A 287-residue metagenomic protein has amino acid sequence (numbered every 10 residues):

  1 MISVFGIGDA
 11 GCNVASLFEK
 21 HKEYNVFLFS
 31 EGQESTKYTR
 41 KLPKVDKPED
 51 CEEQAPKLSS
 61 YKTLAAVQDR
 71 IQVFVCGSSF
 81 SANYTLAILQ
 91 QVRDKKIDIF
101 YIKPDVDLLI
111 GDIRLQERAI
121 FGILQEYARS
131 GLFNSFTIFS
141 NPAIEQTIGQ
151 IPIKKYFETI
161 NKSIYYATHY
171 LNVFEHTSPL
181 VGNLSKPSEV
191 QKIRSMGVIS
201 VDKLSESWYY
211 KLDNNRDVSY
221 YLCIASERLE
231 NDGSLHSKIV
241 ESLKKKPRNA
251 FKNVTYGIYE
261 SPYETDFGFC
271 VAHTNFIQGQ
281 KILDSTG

Functional and structural regions predicted by a protein language model:
M1-G287: Tubulin/FtsZ superfamily GTPase core signature
